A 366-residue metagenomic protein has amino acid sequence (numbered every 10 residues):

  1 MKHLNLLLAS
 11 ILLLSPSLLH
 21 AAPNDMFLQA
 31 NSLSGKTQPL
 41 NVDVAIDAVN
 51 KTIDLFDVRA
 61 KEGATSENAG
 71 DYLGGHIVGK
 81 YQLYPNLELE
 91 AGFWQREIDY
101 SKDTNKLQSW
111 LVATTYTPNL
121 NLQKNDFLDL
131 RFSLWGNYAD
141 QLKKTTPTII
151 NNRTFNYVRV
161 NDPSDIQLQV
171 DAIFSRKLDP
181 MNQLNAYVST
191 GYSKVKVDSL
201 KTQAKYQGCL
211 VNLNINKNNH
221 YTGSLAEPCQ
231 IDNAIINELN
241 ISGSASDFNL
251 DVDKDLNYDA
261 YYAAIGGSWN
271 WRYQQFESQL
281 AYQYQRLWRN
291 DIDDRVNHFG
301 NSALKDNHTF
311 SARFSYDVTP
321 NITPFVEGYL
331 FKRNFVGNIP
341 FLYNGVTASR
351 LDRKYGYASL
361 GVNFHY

Functional and structural regions predicted by a protein language model:
L19-A48: Outer-membrane beta-barrel biogenesis signature
V44-N50, L89-Q95, L130-D140, A186-K194 (+2 more regions): Transmembrane beta-barrel strands of outer-membrane/channel proteins
L55-R59, A64-G70, I98-L107, W135-Q169 (+4 more regions): Extracellular/periplasm-exposed beta-strand and loop segments of Gram-negative cell-envelope proteins, dominated by
S66-D99, K194: Glycine- and aromatic-enriched membrane insertion/assembly motifs of diderm outer-membrane and organelle channel
I77, V112-T114, V170-A172, I265-G267 (+2 more regions): Membrane-embedded beta-strands of outer-membrane beta-barrel proteins, especially the hydrophobic/small aromatic
Y81, P85, Y116-L120, A172-L178 (+5 more regions): Residue-level signature of outer-membrane beta-barrel architecture
P85-A91, L120-L130, P180-L184, Q274-L280 (+2 more regions): Repeated loop/turn-to-beta-strand initiation elements of outer-membrane beta-barrel proteins
L111-Y116, D352-Y366: Outer-membrane beta-barrel "beta-signal"
